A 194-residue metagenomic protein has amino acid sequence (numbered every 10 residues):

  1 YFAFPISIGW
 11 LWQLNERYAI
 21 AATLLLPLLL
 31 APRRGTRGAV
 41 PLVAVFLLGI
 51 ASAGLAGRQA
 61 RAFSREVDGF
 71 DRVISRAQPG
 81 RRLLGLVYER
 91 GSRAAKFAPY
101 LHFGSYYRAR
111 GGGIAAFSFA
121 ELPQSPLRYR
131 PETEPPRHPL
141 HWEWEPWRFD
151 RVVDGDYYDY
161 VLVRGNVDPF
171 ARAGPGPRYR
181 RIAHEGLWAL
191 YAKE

Functional and structural regions predicted by a protein language model:
Y1-F4: Transmembrane alpha-helix segments characteristic of polytopic inner-membrane glycan-assembly/cell-envelope
I8, A51-I74: Hydrophobic alpha-helical transmembrane segments in integral membrane proteins
G9-G35: Hydrophobic/aromatic-rich transmembrane helices and adjacent perimembrane loops
L28, P32-A56: Signature aromatic-anchored transmembrane alpha helix within multi-pass, membrane-resident enzymes that catalyze glycan
F63, V73-N166, Y191: Short periplasmic/luminal acceptor-recognition loop of GT-C membrane glycosyltransferases, typified by
A171-A173: Extended non-globular interaction regions in eukaryotic gene-expression and organellar proteins
P175-H184: Short secondary-structure junctions
E185-L190: Short hydrophobic/aromatic beta-strand or adjacent loop that forms the aromatic wall/cage of a ligand/substrate-binding
